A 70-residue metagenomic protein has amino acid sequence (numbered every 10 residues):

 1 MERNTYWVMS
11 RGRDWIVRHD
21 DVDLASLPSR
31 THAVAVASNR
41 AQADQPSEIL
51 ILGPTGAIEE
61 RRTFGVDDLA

Functional and structural regions predicted by a protein language model:
M1-D23: Short aromatic-glycine-(Arg/Gly/Cys) micro-motifs in beta-strand/loop hairpins
N4, A57-A70: A cross-kingdom feature marking charged/low-complexity
S10-R11, V22, G53, D67-A70: Eukaryotic scaffold repeat domains enriched in small/polar residues
I16, A25, L50, R62 (+1 more regions): Intrinsically disordered, low-complexity regions of eukaryotic proteins
D20-V22, S29, T63: Surface loops and adjacent helix of pleckstrin homology
L24-L27, A57-E59: Surface-exposed loop/edge segments in extracytoplasmic proteins
L27-Q45: A short, charged, amphipathic alpha-helix used as a generic interaction element across diverse proteins
P46-G53: A short amphipathic beta-strand at an alpha->beta junction
